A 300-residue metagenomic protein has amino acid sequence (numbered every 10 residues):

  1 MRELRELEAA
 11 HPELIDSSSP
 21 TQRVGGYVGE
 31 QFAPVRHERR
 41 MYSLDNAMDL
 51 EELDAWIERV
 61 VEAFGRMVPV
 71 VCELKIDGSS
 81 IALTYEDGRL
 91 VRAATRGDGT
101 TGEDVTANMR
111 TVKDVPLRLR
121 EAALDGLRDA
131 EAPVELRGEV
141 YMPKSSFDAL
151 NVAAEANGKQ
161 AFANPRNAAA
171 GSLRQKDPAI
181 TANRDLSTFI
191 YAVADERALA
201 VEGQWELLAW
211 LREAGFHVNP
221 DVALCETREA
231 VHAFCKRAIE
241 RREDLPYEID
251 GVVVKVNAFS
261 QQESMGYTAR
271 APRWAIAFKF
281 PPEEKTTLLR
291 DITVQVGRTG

Functional and structural regions predicted by a protein language model:
M1-T299: RNA/tRNA-interacting regions in translation and RNA-turnover enzymes
